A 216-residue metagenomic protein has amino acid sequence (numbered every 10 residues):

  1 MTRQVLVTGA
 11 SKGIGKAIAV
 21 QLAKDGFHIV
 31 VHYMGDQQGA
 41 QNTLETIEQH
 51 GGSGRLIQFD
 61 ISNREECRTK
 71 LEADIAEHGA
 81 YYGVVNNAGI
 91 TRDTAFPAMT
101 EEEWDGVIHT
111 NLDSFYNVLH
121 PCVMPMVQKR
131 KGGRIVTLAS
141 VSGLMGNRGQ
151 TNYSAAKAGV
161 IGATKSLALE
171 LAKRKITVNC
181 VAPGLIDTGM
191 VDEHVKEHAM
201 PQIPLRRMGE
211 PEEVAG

Functional and structural regions predicted by a protein language model:
S11-K12: Conserved glycine-rich cofactor-binding loop
D25-N42: Conserved glycine-rich Rossmann-like NAD(P)H-binding loop of the short-chain dehydrogenase/reductase
A95-F96, T100-I108, A199: Substrate-binding pocket helix/loop in short-chain dehydrogenase/reductase
L119, A156, T164: Active-site helix of classical SDR
M124, L169-K173: Alpha-helical segment proximal to the catalytic Tyr-Lys
S140: Residue(s) in the substrate-gating loop at a strand-loop-helix junction that position the organic substrate next
K173, C180, M200-G216: C-terminal helical subdomain
